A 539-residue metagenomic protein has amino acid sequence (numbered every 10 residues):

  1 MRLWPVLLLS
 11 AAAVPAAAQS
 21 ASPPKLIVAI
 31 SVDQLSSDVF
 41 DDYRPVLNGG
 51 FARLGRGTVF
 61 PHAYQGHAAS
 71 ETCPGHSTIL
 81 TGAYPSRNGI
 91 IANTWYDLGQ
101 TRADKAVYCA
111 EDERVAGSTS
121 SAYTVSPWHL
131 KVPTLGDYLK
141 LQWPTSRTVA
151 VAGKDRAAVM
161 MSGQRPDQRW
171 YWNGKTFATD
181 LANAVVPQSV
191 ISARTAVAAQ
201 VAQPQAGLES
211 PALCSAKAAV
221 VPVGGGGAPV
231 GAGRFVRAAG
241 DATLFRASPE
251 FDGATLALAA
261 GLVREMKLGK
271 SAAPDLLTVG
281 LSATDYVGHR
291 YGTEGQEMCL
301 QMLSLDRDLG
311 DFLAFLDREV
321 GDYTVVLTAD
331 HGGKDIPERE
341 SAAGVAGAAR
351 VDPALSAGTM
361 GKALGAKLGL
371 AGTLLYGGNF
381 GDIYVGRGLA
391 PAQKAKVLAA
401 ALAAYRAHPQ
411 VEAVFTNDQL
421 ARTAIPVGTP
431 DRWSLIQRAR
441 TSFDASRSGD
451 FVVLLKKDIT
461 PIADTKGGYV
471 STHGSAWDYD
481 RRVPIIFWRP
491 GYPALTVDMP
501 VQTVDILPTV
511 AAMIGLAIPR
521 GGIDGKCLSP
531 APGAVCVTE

Functional and structural regions predicted by a protein language model:
A13-A16: N-terminal signal peptide c-region/cleavage motif recognized by signal peptidases
P24-S36, R53-L54, I79, L139 (+7 more regions): Beta-strand elements within well-structured catalytic alpha/beta cores of enzymes that handle phosphate/sulfate esters
S37, A52-R53, V132-L141, F380-F415 (+2 more regions): Non-catalytic, well-ordered alpha-helical segments in soluble enzyme domains
D41-N88, T145-V151: Short, structured active-site-proximal loop/turn typified by the sulfatase FGly-forming signature C/S-X-P-X-R
F60-L80, A150-M160, G280-S282, T324 (+2 more regions): Short, solvent-exposed turn/loop segments enriched in Gly/Ser/Thr/Pro and often Arg
H62, A69, N93-T124, Q164 (+6 more regions): Secreted, luminal/periplasmic, and some membrane-associated catalytic domains that remodel anionic oxygen-ester
Y84, I90-A273, S282-H289, A407-P409 (+3 more regions): His/Asp/Glu-rich, glycine-adjacent segments that coordinate divalent cations and/or stabilize oxyanion chemistry on
A342, A346, R350-A395, V470-I514 (+1 more regions): Substrate-binding rim/cap in mid-to-C-terminal beta-strand-loop elements of soluble/periplasmic
